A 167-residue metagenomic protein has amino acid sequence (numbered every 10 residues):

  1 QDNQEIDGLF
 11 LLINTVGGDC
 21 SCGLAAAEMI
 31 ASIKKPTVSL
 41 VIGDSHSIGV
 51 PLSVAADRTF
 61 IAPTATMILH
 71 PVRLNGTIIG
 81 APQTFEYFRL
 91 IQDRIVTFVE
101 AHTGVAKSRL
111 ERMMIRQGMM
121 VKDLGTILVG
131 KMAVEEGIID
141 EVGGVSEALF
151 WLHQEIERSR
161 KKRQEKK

Functional and structural regions predicted by a protein language model:
Q1-V50, V54-K167: N-terminal organellar transit peptides
